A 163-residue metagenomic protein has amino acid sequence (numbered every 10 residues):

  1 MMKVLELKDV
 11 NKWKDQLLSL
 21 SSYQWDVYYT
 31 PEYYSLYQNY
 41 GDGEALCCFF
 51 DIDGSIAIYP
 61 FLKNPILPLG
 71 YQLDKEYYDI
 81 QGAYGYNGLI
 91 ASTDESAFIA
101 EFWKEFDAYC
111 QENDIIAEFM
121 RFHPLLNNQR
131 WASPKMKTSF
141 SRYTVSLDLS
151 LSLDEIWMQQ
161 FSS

Functional and structural regions predicted by a protein language model:
M1-V10, W131-S163: Acyltransferase donor/substrate-recognition loop-hinge adjacent to the catalytic core
M1-Y33: Short amphipathic alpha-helix that is part of the acyltransferase structural core
W13, L89, M120, V145: A residue-level signal for conserved active-site and pocket-lining positions in enzyme catalytic cores
S35-A108: Conserved donor-binding loop and adjoining core beta-sheet/short helix segment in diverse acyl/aminoacyl transferases
A45, Y86, A117, R142-T144: Extracellular structured ligand-interaction cores
N64-I66, P124-N127, S152: Short, solvent-exposed loop/turn segments at secondary-structure junctions
A97-S141: Non-catalytic accessory segments adjacent to catalytic cores
